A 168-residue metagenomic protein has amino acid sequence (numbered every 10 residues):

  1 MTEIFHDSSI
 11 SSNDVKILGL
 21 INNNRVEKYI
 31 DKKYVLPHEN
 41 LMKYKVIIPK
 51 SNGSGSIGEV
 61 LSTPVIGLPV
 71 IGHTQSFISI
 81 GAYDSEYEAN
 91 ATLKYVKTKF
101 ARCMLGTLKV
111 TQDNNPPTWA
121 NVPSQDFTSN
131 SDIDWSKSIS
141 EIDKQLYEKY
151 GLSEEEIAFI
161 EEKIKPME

Functional and structural regions predicted by a protein language model:
M1-W135, I139-E141, E148, E162-E168: Polybasic, glycine- and aromatic-enriched phosphate-binding surface used to engage nucleic acids
Q145-I157: Short acidic, low-complexity intrinsically disordered linear motifs used for protein-protein interactions
